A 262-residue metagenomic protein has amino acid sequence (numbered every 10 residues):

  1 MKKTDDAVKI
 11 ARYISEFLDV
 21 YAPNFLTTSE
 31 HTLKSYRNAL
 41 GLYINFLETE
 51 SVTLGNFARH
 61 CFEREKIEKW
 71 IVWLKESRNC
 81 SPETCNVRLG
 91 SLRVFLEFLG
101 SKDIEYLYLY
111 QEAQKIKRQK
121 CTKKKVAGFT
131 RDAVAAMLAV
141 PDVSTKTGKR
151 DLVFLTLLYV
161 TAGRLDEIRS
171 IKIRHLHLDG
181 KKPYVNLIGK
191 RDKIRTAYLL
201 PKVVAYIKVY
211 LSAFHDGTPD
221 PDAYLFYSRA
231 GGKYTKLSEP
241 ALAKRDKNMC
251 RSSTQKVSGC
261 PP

Functional and structural regions predicted by a protein language model:
M1-P262: Conserved catalytic core of the tyrosine transesterase superfamily
